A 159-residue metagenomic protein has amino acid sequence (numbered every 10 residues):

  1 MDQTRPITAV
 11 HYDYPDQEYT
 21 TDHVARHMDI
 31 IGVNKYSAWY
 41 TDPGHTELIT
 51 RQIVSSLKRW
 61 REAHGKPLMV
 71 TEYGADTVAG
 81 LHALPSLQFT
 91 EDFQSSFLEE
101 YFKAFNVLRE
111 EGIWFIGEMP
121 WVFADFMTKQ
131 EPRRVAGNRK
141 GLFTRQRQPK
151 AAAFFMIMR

Functional and structural regions predicted by a protein language model:
M1-R159: Substrate-binding clefts and catalytic carboxylate motifs of secreted carbohydrate-active enzymes
